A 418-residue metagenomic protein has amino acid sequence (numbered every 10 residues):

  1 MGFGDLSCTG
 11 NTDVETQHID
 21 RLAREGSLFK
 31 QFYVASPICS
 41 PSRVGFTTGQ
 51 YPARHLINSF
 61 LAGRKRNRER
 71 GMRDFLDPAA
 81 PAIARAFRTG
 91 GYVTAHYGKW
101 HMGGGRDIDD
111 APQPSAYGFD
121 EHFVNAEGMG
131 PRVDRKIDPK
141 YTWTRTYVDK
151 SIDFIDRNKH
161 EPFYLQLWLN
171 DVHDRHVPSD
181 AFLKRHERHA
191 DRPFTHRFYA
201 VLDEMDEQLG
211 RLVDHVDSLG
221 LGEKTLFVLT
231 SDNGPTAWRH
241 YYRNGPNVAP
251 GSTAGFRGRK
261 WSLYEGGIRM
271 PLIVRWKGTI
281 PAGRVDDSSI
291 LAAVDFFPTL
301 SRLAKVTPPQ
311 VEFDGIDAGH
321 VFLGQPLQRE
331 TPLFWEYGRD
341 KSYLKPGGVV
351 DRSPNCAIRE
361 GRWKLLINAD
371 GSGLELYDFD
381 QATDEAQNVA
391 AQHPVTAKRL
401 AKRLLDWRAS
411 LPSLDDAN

Functional and structural regions predicted by a protein language model:
M1-E375, Q381-D416: Formylglycine-dependent sulfatase
